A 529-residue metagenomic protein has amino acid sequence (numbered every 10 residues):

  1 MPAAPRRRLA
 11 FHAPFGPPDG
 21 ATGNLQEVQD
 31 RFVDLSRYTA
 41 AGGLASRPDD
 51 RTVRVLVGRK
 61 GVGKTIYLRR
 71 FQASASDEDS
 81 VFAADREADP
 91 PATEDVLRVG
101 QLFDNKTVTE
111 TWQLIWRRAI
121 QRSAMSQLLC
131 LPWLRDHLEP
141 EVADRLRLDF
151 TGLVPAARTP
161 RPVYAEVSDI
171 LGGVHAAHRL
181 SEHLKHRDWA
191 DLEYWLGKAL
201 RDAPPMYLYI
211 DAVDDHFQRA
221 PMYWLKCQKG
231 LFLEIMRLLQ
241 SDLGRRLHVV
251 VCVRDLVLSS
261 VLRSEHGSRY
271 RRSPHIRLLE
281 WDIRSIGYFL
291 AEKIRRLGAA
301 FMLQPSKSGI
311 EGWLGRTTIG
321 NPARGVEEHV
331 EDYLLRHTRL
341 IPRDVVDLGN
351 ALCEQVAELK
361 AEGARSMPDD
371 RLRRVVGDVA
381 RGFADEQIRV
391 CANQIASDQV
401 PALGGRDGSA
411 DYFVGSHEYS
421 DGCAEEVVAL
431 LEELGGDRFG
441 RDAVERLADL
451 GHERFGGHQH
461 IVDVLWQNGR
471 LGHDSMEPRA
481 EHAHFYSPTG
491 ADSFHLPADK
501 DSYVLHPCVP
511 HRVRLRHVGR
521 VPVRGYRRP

Functional and structural regions predicted by a protein language model:
M1-L102, H517, V521: Walker A/P-loop-proximal flanking segment of P-loop NTPase domains
A21-A41, A176-A177, L297-T317, A443-R446: Flexible secondary-structure boundary motifs
V53, G58-Y207, H216, F455-H460: P-loop NTPase nucleotide-binding core
G63, V213-M222, L256-S259, G435-R438 (+2 more regions): Short acidic, S/G/P-rich loop/turn micro-motifs used as interaction or catalytic elements
R86-A88, G325-P529: C-terminal leucine-rich, beta-strand-based interaction scaffolds used for sensing/assembly
R98-F103, W224-K226, R263-Y270, L352-Q355 (+1 more regions): Short secondary-structure boundary/capping segments
W189-E327, V376-E386: The catalytic "switch" region of P-loop NTPases
